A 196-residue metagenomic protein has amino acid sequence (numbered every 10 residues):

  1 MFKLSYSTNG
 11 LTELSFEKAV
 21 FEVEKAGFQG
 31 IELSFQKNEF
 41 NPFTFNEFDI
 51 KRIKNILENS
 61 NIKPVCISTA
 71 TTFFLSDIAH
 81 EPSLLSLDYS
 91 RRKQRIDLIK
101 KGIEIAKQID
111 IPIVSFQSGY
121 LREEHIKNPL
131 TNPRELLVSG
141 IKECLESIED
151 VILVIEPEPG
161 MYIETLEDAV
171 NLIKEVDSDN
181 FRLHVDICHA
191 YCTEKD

Functional and structural regions predicted by a protein language model:
M1-K107, S178: N-terminal pre-domain/capping segments
S7-L11, S34-N38, T69-T72, G119-L121 (+2 more regions): Active-site beta-loop-alpha junctions enriched in small/polar residues
E17-K18, N59, L75-L183, C192: Active-site acidic/histidine proton-transfer and metal-coordination neighborhood in alpha/beta enzyme cores
K195: Bacterial c-di-GMP phosphodiesterase catalytic domain signature
